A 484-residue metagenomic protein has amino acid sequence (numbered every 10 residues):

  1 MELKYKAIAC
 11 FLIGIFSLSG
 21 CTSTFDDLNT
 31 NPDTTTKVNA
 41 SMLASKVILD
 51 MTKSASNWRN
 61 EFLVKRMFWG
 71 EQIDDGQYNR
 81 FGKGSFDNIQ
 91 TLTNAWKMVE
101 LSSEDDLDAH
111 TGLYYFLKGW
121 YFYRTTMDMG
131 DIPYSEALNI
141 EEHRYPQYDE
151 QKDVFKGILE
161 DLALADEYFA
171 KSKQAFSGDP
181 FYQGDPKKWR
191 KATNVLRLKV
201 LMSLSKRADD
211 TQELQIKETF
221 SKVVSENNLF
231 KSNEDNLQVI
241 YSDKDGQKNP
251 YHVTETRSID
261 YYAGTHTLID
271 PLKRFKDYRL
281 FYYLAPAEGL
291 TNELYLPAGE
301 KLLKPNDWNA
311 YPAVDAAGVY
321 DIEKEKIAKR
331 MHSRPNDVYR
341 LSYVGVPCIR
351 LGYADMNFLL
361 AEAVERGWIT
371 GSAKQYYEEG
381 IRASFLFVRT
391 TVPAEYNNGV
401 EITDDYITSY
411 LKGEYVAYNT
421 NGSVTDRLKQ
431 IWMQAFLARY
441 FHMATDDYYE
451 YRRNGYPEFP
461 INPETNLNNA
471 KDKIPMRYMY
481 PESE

Functional and structural regions predicted by a protein language model:
M1-A9: Bacterial N-terminal signal peptides that target proteins for export
I15-L18: Bacterial Sec-type N-terminal signal peptides, specifically the leucine/valine-rich hydrophobic h-region
C21-I89, T93, K97, L101-E104 (+2 more regions): Membrane-proximal, proline-rich intrinsically disordered regions
S23-D26, D337, Y406-K412: Short acidic (Asp/Glu) and glycine-rich catalytic loops that position anionic groups and cofactors
V38, K65-V392, N421-L428, Q434: Structured, solvent-exposed acidic/aromatic patches
S56-L63, M127, D131-I132, D446: Beta-strand acidic-aromatic groove motif in beta-rich domains, primarily in extracellular
S384-E484: C-terminal functional modules
